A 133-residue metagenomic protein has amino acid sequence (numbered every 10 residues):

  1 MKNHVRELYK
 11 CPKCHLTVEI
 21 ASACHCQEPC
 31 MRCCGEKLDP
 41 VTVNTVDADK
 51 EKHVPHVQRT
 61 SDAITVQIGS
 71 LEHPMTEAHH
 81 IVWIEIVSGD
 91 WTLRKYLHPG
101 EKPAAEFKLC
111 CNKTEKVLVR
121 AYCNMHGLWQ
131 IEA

Functional and structural regions predicted by a protein language model:
M1-R6, A21-H25: Short, flexible, mixed-charge glycine/proline-rich loop motifs that serve as phosphate/nucleic-acid-contacting
P12-C14, C34-E36, H126: Short Cys/His-rich metal-coordination motifs, predominantly Zn2+-binding knuckles/fingers
E19, Q67-I68, A104-C111: Exposed aromatic-hydrophobic patches
I20-C24, V41-N44, I131-A133: Short Cys/His-rich "knuckle" micro-motifs
C26-K37: Cysteine-rich micro-motifs
K37-E51: Short metal-binding segments enriched for Cys and/or His
I68-T76: Short amphipathic, basic-aromatic surface patches that mediate peripheral association with negatively charged
Y122-I131: Short acidic/polar inter-strand loop motif in beta-rich domains
